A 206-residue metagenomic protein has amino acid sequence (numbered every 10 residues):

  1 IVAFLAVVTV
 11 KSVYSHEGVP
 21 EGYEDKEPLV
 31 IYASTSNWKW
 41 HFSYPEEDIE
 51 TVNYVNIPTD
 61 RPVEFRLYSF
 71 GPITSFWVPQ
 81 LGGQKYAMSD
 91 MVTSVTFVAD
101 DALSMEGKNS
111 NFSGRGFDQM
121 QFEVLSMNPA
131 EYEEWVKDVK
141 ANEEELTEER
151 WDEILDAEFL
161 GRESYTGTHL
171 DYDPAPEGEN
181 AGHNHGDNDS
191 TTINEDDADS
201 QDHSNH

Functional and structural regions predicted by a protein language model:
I1-I49, Y132-H206: Extracytoplasmic entry segments of secretory-pathway proteins
F4, Q119-F122: Hydrophobic alpha-helical transmembrane segments in multi-pass membrane proteins
L29-V30, S34-S43, I49-M120: Membrane-embedded segments
S89, A130-Y132: Short, glycine/proline-biased beta-turn/loop segments that scaffold the active-site neighborhood
V124-N128: Interdomain boundary/hinge segments at the C-termini of tandem beta-sandwich modules
